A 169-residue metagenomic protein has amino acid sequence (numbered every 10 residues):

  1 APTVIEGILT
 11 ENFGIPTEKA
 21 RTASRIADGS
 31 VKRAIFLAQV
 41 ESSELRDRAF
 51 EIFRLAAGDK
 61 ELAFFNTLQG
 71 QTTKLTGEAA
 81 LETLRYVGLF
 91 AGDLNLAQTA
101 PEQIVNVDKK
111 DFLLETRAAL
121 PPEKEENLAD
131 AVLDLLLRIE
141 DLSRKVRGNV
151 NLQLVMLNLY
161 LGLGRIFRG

Functional and structural regions predicted by a protein language model:
A1-Y86, A91, A97-G169: Charged, glycine-rich active-site and insertion segments that engage polyanionic ligands
